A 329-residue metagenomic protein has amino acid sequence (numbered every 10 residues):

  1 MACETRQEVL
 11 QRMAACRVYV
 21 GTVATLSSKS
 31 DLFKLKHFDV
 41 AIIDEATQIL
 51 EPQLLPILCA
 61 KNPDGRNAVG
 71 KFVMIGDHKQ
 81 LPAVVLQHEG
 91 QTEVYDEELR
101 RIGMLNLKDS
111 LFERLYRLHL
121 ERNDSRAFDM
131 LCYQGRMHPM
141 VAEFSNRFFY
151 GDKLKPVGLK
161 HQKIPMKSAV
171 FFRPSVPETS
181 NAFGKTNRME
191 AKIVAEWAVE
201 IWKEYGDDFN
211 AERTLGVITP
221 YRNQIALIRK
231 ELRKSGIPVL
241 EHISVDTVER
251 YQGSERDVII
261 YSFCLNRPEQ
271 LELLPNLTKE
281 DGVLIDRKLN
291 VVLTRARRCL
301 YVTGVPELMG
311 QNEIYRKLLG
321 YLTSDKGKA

Functional and structural regions predicted by a protein language model:
M1-T25: Inter-Walker segment of RecA-like/P-loop motor cores
L10, A24-L26, D31-A329: Conserved helicase motor core of SF1/SF2 NTP-dependent helicases
